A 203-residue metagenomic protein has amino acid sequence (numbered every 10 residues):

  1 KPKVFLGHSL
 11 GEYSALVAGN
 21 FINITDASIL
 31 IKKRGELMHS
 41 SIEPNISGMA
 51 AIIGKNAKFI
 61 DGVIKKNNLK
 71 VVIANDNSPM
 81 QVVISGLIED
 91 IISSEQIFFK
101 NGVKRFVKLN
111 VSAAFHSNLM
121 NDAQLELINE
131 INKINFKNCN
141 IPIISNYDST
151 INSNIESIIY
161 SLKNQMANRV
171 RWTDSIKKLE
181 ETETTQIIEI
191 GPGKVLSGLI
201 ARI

Functional and structural regions predicted by a protein language model:
K1, N164-I203: Flexible, low-complexity segments
K1-L6, I84: Helix-rich "cap/lid" substructures immediately adjacent to catalytic or cofactor-binding pockets
H8, L109, I190: Conserved residues at the C-terminal ends of beta-strands
H8-V17, F21-I22: Glycine-rich nucleophile elbow surrounding the catalytic serine of serine-hydrolase chemistry
S9, Y13, A50, I88 (+1 more regions): Gly/Ser/Thr-rich beta-alpha loop segments that engage phosphate groups in nucleotides
G11, I52, I84, H116 (+3 more regions): Conserved small-residue
G19-N168: Alpha/beta catalytic cores of group-transfer enzymes, especially the acyltransferase/condensing modules of polyketide
